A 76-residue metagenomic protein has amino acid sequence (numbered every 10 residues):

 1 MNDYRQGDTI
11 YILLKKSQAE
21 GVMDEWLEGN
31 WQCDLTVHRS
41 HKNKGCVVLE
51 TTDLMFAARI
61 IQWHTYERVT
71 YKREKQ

Functional and structural regions predicted by a protein language model:
M1-T9, Y71-Q76: Short intrinsically disordered terminal tails
R5-K44: Short aromatic-glycine-(Arg/Gly/Cys) micro-motifs in beta-strand/loop hairpins
D34-Q76: Short, mixed-charge low-complexity intrinsically disordered segments
